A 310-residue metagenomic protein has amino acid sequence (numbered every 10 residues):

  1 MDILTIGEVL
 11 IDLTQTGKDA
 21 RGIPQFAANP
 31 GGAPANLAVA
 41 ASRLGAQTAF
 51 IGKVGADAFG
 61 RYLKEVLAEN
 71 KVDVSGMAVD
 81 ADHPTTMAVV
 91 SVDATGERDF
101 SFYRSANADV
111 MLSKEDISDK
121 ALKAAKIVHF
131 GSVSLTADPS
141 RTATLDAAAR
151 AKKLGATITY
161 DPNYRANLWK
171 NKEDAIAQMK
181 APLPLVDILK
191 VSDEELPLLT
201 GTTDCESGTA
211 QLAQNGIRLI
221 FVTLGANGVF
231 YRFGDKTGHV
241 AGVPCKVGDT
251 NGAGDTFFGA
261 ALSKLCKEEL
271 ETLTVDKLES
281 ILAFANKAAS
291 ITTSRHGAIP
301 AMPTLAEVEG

Functional and structural regions predicted by a protein language model:
M1-D73: Glycine-rich phosphate/adenosyl-contacting loop at the front of the ribokinase-like
D2, Q47, T157, I188 (+1 more regions): Proline-centered loop/turn at the N-terminus of a beta-strand
I3-L4, A149-R150, G201-G310: Conserved phosphate-binding/catalytic region of the ribokinase-like
V39, M87-S91, G228-Y231: Short beta-strand scaffold segments in enzyme catalytic cores
Q47-F130, G310: Conserved N-terminal subdomain of the carbohydrate kinase-like
V133-A210, G228: Conserved beta-alpha-beta core of the PfkB/ribokinase-like small-molecule kinase fold
